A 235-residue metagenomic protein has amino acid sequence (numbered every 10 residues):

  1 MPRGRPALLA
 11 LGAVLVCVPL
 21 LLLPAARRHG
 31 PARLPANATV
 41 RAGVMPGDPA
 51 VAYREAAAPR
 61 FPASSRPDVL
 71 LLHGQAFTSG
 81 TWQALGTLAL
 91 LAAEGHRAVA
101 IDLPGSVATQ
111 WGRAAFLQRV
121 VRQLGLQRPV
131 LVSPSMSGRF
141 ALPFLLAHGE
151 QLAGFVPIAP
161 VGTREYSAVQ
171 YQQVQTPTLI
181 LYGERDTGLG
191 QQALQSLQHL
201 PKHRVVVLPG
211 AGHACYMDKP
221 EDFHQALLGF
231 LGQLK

Functional and structural regions predicted by a protein language model:
R66, G74-T81, S135: Active-site glycine-rich loops that stabilize anionic/oxyanionic intermediates across multiple enzyme folds
A76-L88, Q191-Q192: The serine-hydrolase catalytic nucleophile loop
L91-A108: Conserved alpha/beta-hydrolase
G112-P129: Conserved acidic catalytic loop of the alpha/beta-hydrolase fold
L124-M136, F140: Alpha/beta-hydrolase fold nucleophile elbow
V174, I180-Y182: Short beta-strand/loop motif that positions the catalytic acidic residue of the alpha/beta-hydrolase fold
E184-L189, H213: Acidic catalytic loop of the alpha/beta-hydrolase fold
A211-P220, H224: Catalytic histidine-centered segment of alpha/beta-hydrolase-like enzymes
